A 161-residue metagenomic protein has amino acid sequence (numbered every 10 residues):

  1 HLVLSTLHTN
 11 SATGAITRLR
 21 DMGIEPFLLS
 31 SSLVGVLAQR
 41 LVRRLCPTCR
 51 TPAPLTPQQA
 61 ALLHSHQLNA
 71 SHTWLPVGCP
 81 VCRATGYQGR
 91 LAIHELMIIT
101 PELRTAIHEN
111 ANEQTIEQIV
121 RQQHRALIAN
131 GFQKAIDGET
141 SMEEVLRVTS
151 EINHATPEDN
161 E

Functional and structural regions predicted by a protein language model:
H1-E161: Short, flexible helix-loop junctions that flank or precede catalytic/ligand sites
